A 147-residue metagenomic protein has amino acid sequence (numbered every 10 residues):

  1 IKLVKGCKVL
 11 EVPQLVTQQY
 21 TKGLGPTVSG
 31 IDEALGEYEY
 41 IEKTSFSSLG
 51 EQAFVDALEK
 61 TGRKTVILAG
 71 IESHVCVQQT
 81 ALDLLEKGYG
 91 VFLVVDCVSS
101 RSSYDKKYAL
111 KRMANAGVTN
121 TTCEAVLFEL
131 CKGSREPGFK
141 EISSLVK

Functional and structural regions predicted by a protein language model:
I1-T17, T21-K22, D32: A positional/architectural concept
L10, K22-K147: Active-site-adjacent betaalpha module
